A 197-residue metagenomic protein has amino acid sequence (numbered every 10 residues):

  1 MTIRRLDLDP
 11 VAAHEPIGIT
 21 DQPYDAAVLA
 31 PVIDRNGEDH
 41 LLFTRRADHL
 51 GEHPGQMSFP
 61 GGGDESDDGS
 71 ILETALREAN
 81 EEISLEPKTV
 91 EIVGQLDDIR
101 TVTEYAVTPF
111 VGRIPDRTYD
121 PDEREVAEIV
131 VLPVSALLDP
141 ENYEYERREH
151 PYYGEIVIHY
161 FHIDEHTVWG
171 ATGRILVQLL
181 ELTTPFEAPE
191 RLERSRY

Functional and structural regions predicted by a protein language model:
M1-S58, G63-T118, V126, G154-Y197: N-terminal leader/linker segments that precede catalytic domains of diphosphate-processing enzymes
D122-I163: NUDIX/MutT-family hydrolases
